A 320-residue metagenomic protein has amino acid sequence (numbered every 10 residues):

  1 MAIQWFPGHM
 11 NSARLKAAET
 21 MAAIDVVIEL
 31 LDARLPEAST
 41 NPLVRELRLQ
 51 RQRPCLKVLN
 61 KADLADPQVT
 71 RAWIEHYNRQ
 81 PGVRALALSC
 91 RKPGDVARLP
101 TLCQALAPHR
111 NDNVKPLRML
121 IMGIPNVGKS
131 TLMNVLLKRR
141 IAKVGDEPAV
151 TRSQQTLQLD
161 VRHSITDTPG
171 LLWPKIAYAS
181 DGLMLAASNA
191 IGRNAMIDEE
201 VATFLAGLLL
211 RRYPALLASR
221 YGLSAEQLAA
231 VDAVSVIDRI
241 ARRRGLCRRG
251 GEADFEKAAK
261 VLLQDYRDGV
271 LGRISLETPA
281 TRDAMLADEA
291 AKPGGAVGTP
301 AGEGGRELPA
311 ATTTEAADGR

Functional and structural regions predicted by a protein language model:
M1-V27, R34-L35, T40-C55, A62 (+3 more regions): Helix-rich effector regions associated with P-loop NTPase G domains
E29, K57-L59, I121: Structural beta-sheet core signal
D63-M122: Canonical P-loop GTPase G-domain recognition
R98, L102, T131, F204 (+1 more regions): Alpha-helical scaffold segments in soluble metabolic enzymes
C103-R110, P125, L136-R140, P148 (+3 more regions): Short, well-ordered alpha-helical segments in soluble proteins
P116, R139, Q154: Short coil/loop residues immediately preceding or within conserved phosphate-binding loops of NTP-utilizing enzyme
M119-K138, A142, T168: Glycine-rich phosphate-binding P-loop
